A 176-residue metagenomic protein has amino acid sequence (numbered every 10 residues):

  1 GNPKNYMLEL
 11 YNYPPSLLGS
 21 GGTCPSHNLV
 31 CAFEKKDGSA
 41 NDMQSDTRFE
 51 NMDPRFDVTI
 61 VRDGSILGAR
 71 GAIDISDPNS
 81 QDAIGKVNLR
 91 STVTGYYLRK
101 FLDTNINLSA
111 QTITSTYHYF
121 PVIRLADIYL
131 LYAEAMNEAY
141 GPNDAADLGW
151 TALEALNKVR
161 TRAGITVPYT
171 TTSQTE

Functional and structural regions predicted by a protein language model:
G1-Y11, P15-G22, C31, D37-E176: Acidic/polar-rich alpha-helix caps and helix-coil junctions
